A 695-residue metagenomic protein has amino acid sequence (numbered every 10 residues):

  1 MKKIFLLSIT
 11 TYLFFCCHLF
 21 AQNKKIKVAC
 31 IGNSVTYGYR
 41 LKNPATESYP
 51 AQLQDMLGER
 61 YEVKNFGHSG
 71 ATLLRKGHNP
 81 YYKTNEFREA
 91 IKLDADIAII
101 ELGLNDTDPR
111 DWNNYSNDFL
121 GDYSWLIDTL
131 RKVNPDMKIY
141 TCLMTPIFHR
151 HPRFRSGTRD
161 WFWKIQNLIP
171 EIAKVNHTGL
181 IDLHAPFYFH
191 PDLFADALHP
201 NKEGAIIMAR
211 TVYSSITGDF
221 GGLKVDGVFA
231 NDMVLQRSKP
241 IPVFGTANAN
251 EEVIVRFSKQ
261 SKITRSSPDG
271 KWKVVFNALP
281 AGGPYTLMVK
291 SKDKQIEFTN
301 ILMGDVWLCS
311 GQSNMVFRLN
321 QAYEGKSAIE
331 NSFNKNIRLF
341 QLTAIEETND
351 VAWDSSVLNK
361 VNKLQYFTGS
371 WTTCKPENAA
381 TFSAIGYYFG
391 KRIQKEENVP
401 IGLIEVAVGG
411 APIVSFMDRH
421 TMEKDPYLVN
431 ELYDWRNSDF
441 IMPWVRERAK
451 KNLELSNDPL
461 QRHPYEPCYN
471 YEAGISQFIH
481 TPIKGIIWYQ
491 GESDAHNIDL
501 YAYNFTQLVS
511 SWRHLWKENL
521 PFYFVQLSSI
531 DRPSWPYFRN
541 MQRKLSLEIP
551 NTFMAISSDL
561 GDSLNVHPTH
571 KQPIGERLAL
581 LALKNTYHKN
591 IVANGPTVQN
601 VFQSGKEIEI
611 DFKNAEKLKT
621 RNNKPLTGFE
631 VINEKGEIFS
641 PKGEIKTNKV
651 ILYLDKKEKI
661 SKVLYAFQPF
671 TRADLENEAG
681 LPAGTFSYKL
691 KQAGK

Functional and structural regions predicted by a protein language model:
M1-N23: Bacterial Sec-dependent N-terminal signal peptides
N23, D55, Y81-G222, P467-S558 (+1 more regions): Alpha-helical cap/lid subdomain in secreted, periplasmic, or secretory-pathway luminal O-acyl-processing enzymes
K24-C30, V35-S124, D160, L279-A281 (+9 more regions): Conserved SGNH/GDSL esterase-like catalytic core that processes O-acyl groups on lipids and polysaccharides
C30, F340, E347-T381, K484 (+1 more regions): Short, conserved helix/loop micro-motifs enriched in His/Cys and acidic residues
D226-D232, G561: Short, solvent-exposed loop/edge segments of extracellular or virion-exposed proteins
G227, Q236-P240, T569, P573 (+2 more regions): Surface beta-strand/loop "capping" patches
F244-S327, E396-N398: Extended acidic/polar, glycine-enriched regions that form or flank non-catalytic beta-rich accessory modules
S261, K613-K695: C-terminal beta-sandwich/jelly-roll accessory domains of carbohydrate-active enzymes
